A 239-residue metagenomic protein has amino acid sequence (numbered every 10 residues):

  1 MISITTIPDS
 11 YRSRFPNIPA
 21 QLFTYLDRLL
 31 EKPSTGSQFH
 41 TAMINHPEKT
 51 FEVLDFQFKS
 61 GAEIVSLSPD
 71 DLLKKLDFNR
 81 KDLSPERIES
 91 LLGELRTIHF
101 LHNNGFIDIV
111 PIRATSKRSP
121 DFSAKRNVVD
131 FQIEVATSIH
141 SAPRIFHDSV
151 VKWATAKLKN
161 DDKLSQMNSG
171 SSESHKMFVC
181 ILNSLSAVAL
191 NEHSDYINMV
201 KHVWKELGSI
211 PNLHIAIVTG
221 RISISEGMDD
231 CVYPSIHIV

Functional and structural regions predicted by a protein language model:
M1-N104, A136-V239: Charged, structured surface patches that assemble and position nucleic-acid processing machinery
H102-K125: A short acidic/basic microdomain associated with nuclease active sites
R118, V129, H175-K176: Residues at beta-strand starts and edge strands
A124-S138: Active-site beta-strand-loop-beta-strand hairpin of nuclease catalytic cores that positions key catalytic residues
